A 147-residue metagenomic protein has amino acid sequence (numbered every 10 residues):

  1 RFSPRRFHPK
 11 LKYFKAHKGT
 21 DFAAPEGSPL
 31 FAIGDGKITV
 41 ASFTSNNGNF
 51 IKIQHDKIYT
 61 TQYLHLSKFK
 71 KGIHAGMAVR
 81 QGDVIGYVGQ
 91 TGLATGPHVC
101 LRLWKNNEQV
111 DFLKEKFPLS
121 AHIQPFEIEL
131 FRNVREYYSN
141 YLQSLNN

Functional and structural regions predicted by a protein language model:
R1-V134: Catalytic cores of peptidoglycan-degrading enzymes
E127-N147: Acidic/histidine-enriched, glycine/proline-rich intrinsically disordered or flexible terminal extensions
